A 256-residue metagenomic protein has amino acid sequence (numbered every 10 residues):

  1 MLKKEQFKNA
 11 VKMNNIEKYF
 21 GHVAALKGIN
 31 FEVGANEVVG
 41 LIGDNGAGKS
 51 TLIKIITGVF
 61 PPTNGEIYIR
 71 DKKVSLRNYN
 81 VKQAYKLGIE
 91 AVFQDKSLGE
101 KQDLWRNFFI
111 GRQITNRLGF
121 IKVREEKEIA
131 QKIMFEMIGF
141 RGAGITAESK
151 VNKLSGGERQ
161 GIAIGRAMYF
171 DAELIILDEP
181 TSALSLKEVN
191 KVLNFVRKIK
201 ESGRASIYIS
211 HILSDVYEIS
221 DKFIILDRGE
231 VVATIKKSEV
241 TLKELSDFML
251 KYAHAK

Functional and structural regions predicted by a protein language model:
L2-K256: Glycine-rich phosphate-binding loops of nucleotide-dependent enzymes
